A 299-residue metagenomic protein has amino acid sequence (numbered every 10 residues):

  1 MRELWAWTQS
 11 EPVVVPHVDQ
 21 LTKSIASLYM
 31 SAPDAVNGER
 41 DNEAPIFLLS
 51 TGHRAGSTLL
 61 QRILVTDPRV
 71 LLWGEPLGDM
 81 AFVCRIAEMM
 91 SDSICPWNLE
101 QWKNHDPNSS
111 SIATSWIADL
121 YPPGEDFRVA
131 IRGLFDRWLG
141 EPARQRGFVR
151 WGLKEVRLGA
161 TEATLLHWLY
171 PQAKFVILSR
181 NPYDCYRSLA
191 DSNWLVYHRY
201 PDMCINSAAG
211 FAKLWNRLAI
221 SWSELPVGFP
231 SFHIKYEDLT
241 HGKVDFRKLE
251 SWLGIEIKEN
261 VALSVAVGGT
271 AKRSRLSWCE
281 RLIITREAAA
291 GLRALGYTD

Functional and structural regions predicted by a protein language model:
M1-F47, A190-N193, H198, S223-E224 (+1 more regions): PAPS-dependent sulfotransferases, especially Golgi type II membrane carbohydrate sulfotransferases
S50-T51: The Walker A (P-loop) glycine that initiates the GxxxxGKT/S ATP-binding motif of P-loop NTPases
R54-A55: ATP-binding Walker
T58-V70: A conserved segment at the C-terminal end of the G1
T66, L72, G78, D184 (+1 more regions): Active-site micro-motifs of SAM-dependent methyltransferase domains
L71-K154, L158, R199: PAPS-dependent sulfation machinery
S93-Q101, V196-G210, S277-T285: A polyampholytic, Gly/Pro-enriched intrinsically disordered region
G140-N260: PAPS-dependent sulfotransferase catalytic domain
